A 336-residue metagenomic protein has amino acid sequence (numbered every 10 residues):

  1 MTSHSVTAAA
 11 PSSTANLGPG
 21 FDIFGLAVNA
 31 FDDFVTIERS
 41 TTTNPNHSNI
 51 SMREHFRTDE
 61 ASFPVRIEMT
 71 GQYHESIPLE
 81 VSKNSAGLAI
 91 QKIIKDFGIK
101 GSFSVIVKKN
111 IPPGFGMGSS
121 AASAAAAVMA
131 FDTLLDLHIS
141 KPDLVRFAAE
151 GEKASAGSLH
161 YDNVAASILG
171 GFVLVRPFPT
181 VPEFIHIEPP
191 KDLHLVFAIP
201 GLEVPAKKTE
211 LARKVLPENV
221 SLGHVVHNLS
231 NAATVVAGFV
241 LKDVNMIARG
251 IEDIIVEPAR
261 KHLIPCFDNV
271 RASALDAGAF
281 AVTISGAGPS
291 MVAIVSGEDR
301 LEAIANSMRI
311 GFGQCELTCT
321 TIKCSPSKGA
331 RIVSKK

Functional and structural regions predicted by a protein language model:
M1-F115, T133-I139, L169-G170, P326-G329 (+1 more regions): ATP-binding N-lobe of GHMP and related small-molecule kinases
M1-T2, N16, L26-N29, F97 (+8 more regions): Solvent-exposed alpha-helices and their adjacent loops that cap or buttress functional pockets in soluble metabolic
A9-P11, A27, S167-L169, R176 (+2 more regions): Short beta-strand segments
S12, A30, T41, I199-V204 (+3 more regions): Glycine-rich beta-alpha junction loops
E38, A166-F178, A293-S296, V333-K335: Short beta-strand-to-turn element immediately C-terminal to the catalytic PLP-Schiff-base lysine in fold type I
K95-P182: Gly/Ser-rich oxyanion-binding loop with an adjacent helix/lid that shapes the negatively charged ligand pocket
P190-A272, D276-A277: Acyltransferase
F239-K336: Glycine-rich, charge-dense phosphate/pyrophosphate-binding loop(s) and the adjacent flexible "lid"/catalytic subdomain
